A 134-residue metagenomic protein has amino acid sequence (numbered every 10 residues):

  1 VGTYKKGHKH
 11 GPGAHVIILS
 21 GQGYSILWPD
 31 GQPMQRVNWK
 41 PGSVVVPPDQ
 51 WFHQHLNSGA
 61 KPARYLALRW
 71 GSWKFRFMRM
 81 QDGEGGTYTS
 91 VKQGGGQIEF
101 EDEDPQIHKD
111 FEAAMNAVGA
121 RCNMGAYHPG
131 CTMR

Functional and structural regions predicted by a protein language model:
T3, G11, W51-F52, K61 (+1 more regions): A generic "binding-loop/recognition-motif" signal
Y4-K5, Y24, V44-V45, D49-H55: Histidine-centered metal-chelating micro-motifs
K5-H10, R36-N38, L56-N57: Short histidine-centered beta-strand/loop micro-motifs that create catalytic or ligand/metal-coordination sites
K9-P29: Short, conserved beta-strand element in jelly-roll/cupin
I17, V46, Q54, R64-A67: Beta-strand cores of modular interaction/reader domains in eukaryotic scaffold and signaling proteins, especially PDZ
P29-D49: Short acidic-glycine-tyrosine-enriched beta hairpin
L56-R134: Double-stranded beta-helix
